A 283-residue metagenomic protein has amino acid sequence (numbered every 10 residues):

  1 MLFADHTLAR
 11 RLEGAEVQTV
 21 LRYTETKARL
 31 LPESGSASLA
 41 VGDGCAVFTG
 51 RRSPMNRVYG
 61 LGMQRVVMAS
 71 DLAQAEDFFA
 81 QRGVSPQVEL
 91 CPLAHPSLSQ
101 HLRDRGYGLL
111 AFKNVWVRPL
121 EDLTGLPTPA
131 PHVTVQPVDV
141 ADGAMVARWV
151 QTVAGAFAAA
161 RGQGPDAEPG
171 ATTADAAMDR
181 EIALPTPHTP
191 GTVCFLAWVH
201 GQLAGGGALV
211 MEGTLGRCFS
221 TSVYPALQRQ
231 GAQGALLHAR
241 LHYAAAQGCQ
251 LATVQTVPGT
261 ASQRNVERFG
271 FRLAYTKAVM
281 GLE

Functional and structural regions predicted by a protein language model:
M1-Q81, H95, S99, A177: N-terminal charged segments
M1-Y23, G60, P127-R180, R217: Short amphipathic alpha-helix that is part of the acyltransferase structural core
L30-A37, G83-V84, L98, L110-F112 (+2 more regions): A short helix-loop-beta-strand connector motif used in the catalytic cores of GNAT acetyltransferases and, in some
A37-G42, S97-G108, G191-G205: Conserved beta-hairpin
Q64-V150, A154, A158, S262 (+1 more regions): Acyl-donor-binding surface of acyltransferase catalytic domains
M68-D77, F219-P225, R229-A246, R268: Conserved acetyl-CoA-binding loop-helix of GNAT-fold acetyltransferases
R82-P92, A244-V257: Conserved GNAT acetyl-CoA-binding A-motif
G164-A226: A conserved beta-strand-loop-helix scaffold within acyl/acetyltransferase catalytic domains
